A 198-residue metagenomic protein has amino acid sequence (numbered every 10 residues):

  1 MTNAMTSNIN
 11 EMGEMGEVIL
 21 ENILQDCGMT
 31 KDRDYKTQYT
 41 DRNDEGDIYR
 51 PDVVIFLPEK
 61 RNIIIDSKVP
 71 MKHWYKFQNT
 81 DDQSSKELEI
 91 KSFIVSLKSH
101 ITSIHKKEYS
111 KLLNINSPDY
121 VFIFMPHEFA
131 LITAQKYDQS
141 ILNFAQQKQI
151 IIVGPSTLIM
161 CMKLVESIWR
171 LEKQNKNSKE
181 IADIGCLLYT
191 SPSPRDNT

Functional and structural regions predicted by a protein language model:
N3-S191, R195: Amphipathic, heptad-repeat alpha-helical coiled-coil/stalk segments that mediate oligomerization, tethering
